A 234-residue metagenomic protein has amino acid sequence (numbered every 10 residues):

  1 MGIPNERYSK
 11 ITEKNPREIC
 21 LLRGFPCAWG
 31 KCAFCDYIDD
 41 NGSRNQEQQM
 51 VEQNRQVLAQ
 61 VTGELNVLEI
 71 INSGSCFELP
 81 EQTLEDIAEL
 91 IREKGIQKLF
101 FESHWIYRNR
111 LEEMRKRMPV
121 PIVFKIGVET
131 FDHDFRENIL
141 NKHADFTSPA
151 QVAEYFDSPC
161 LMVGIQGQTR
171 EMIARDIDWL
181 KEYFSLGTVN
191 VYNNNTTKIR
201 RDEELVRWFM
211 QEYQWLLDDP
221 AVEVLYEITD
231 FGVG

Functional and structural regions predicted by a protein language model:
M1-I3: Short, Gly/Pro- and small/polar-rich lid/capping loops
N5-M50: Canonical Radical SAM [4Fe-4S] cluster-binding loop centered on the CxxxCxxC motif and its immediate flanking residues
Y37-Q53, V61-P80, I91-R108, P121-F146 (+2 more regions): Core AdoMet radical
R55-V61, E113-K116: Short amphipathic alpha-helix with an adjacent loop that forms part of the alpha/beta core around
L79-A88, Y107-M118, E171-A174: Distinct, well-ordered alpha-helical segments
E85-L90, E113-M118, D202-L216: Short, aromatic/basic amphipathic alpha-helical patches
E93-K94, R115-P119, A153-E154, K181-Y183: Short, conserved loop/helix-junction motifs that constitute active-site signature segments in enzyme catalytic cores
H143-R201, M210-F231: Conserved C-terminal portion of the radical SAM core fold that forms the substrate/S-adenosylmethionine-binding
